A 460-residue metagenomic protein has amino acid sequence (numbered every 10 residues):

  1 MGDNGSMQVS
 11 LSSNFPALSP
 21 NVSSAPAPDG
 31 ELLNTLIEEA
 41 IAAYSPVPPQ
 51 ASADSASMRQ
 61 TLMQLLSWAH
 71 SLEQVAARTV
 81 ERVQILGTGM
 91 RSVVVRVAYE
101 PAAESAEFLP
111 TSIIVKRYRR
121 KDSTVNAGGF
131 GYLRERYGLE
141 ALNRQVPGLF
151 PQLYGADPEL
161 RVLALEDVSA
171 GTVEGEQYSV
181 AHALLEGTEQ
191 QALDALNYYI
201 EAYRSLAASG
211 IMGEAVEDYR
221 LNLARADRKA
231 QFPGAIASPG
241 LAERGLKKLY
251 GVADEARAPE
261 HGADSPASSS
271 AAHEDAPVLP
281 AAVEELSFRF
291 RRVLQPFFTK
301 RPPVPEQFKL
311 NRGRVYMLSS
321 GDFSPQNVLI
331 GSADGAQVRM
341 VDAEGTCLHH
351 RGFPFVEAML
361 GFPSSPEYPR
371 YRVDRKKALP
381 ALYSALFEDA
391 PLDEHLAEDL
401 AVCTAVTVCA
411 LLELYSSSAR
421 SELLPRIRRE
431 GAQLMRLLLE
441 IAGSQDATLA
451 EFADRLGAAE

Functional and structural regions predicted by a protein language model:
G2-I85: Juxta-kinase regulatory segment immediately upstream of eukaryotic protein kinase catalytic domains
L11, F15-S24, S265, S270 (+1 more regions): ATP/Mg2+ or Mg2+-diphosphate-binding catalytic cores that bind nucleotide phosphates or diphosphates via glycine-rich
L32-S57, R204-A208, A215-Q307, L439-G443: Active-site catalytic-loop/activation-segment of kinase and kinase-like phosphoryl-transfer enzymes
Q84-L109, I114, F297-F353: Active-site acidic catalytic loop and adjacent metal/ATP-binding pocket of ATP-dependent phosphoryl transfer enzymes
M90-R91, A98-Y99, A103-N222: ATP-binding pocket architecture of kinase catalytic cores
R119-K121, L165-T188, G361-S365, E388-D389 (+1 more regions): A glycine-centered beta->alpha junction motif in the catalytic cores of kinase/phosphotransferase enzymes
Y137, G352-P391, C403-E422: Active-site activation/catalytic loop segments of kinase-like enzymes and analogous catalytic loops in related
H395-L396: Extended charged low-complexity segments that act as oligomerization/scaffolding linkers
